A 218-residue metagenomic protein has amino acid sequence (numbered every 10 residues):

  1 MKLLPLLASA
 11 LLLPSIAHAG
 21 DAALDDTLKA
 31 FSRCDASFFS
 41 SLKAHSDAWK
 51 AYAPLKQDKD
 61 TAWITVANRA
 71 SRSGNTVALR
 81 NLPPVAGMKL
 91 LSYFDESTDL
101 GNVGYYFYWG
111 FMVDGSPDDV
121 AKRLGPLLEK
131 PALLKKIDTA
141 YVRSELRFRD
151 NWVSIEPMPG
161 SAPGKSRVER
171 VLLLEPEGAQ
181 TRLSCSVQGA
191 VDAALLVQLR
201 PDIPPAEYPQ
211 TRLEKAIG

Functional and structural regions predicted by a protein language model:
P5-P14: Bacterial N-terminal signal peptides
S9-A10, Y108, A179-R182: Short, surface-exposed beta-edge/turn micro-motifs
A19-W109: Short helix/turn-capping signatures at newly exposed starts of structured segments
A23-C34, F111-M112, C185-A190, L213-A216: Short, extreme N-terminal segment that most often corresponds to the first beta-strand
N81-P157: Long, charged/polar, surface-exposed segments that mediate recognition or autoinhibition
K122, P126-G218: Non-cytosolic coordination micro-motifs
